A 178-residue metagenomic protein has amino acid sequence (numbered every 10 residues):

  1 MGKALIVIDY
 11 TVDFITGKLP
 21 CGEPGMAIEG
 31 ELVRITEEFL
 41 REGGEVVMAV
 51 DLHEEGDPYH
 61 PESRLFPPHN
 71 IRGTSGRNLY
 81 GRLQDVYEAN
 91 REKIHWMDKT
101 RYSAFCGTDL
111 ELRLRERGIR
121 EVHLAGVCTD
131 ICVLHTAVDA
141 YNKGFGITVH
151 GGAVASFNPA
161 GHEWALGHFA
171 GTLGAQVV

Functional and structural regions predicted by a protein language model:
M1-A4, E31-E42, P67-V178: Active-site-adjacent betaalpha module
I8, V50, G151: Active-site flanking residues adjacent to catalytic metal/cofactor-binding acidic residues
V12: Short, glycine/acidic-enriched loop or turn micro-motifs at the edges of active sites
K18-G25, R64-N70: Short glycine-enriched, charge-decorated loop/helix-capping segments at active-site entrances that position
G22-R34: Loop-to-helix element that buttresses phosphate recognition and phosphoryl-transfer chemistry
E45-D51: Short beta-strand segments at enzyme active-site cores
D51-F66: Early exported N-terminus immediately downstream of N-terminal targeting peptides
